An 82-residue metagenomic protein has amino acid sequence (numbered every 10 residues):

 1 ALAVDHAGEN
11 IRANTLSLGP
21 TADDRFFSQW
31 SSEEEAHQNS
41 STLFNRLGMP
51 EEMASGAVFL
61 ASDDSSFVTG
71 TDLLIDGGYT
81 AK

Functional and structural regions predicted by a protein language model:
A1: Active-site helix adjacent to the Tyr-X3-Lys
V4, I11, A54-S55: Conserved active-site helix of classical SDR/Rossmann-fold NAD(P)-dependent CH-OH oxidoreductases
V4-G8, T21, G48, A61: A short hydrophobic alpha-helix cap/turn motif
D5, D24, T80: Active-site beta-alpha loop architecture of Rossmann-like, nucleotide-cofactor-dependent enzymes
A7-R12, V68-G70: Short, small/polar-rich loop/turn modules that mediate ligand/substrate recognition or access, typified
G8, T15-T42: A glycine/serine/threonine-rich, flexible loop-to-helix segment that serves as the NAD(P) cofactor-binding "lid"
R46-I75, T80-A81: C-terminal substrate-recognition "lid" of short-chain dehydrogenase/reductases
